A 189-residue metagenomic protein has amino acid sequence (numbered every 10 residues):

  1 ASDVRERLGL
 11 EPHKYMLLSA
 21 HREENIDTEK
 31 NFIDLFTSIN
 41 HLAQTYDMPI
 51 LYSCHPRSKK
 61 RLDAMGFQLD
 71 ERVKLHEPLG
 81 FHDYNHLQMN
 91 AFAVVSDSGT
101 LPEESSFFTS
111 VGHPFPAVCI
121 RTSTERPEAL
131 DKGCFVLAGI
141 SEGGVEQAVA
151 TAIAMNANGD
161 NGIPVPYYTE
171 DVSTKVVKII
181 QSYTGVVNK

Functional and structural regions predicted by a protein language model:
A1-M48, S53, S58-K189: Nucleotide-activated sugar donor-binding and catalytic core shared by glycosyltransferases and related lipid-linked
